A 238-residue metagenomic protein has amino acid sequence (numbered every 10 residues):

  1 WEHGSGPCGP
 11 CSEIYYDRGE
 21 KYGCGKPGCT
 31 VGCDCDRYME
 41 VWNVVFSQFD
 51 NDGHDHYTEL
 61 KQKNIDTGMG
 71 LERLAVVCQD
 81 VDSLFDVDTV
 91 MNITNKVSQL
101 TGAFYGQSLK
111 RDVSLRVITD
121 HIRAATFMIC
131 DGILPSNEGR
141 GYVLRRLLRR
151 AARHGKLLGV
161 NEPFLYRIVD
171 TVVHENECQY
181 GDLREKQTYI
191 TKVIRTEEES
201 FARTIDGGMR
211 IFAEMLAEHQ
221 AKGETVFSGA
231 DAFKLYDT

Functional and structural regions predicted by a protein language model:
W1-G181, E197-L235: Structured aminoacyl-transfer and RNA-binding surfaces used for tRNA recognition/handling in the translation apparatus
R184-E185: A short alpha-helix capping/helix-loop junction motif
I190-I194: Long, charged amphipathic helices and adjacent flexible linkers at domain junctions
